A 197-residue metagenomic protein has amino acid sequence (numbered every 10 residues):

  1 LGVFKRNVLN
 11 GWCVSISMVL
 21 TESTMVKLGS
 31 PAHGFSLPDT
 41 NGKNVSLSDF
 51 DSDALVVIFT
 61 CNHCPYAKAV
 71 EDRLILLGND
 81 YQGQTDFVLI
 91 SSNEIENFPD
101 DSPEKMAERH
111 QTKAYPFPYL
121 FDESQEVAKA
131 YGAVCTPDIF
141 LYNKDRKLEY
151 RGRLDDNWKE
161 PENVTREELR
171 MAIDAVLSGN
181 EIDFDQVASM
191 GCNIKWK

Functional and structural regions predicted by a protein language model:
I16-Q186, N193-K197: Chalcogenol-based redox active-site neighborhoods
